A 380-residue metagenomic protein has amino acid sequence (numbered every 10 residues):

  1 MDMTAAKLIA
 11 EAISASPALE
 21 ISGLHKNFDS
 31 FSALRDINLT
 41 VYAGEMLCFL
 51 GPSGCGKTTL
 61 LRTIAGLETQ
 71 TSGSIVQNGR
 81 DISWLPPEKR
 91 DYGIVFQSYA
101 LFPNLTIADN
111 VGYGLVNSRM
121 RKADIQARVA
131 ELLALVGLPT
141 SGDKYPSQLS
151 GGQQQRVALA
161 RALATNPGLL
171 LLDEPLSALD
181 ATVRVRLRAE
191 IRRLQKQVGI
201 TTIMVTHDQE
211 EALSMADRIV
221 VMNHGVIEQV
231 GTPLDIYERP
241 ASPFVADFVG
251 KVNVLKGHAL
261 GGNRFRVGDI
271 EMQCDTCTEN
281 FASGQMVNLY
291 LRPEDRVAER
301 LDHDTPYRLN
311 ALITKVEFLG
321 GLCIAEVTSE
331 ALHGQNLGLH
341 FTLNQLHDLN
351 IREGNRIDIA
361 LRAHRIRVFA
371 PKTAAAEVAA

Functional and structural regions predicted by a protein language model:
D2-K7, V252, G262-A380: Non-catalytic connector elements of ABC transporters
M46, P87-F244: ABC ATPase nucleotide-binding domains
L50-P52: The feature captures the beta-strand-to-loop junction immediately N-terminal to the Walker
A65: Helix-to-loop junction immediately C-terminal to a conserved catalytic motif
T71-S74, D124, H224, K256: Conserved coupling/switch loops of ABC nucleotide-binding domains, chiefly the family-specific signature
G73-D81: Conserved ABC transporter NBD signature motif
